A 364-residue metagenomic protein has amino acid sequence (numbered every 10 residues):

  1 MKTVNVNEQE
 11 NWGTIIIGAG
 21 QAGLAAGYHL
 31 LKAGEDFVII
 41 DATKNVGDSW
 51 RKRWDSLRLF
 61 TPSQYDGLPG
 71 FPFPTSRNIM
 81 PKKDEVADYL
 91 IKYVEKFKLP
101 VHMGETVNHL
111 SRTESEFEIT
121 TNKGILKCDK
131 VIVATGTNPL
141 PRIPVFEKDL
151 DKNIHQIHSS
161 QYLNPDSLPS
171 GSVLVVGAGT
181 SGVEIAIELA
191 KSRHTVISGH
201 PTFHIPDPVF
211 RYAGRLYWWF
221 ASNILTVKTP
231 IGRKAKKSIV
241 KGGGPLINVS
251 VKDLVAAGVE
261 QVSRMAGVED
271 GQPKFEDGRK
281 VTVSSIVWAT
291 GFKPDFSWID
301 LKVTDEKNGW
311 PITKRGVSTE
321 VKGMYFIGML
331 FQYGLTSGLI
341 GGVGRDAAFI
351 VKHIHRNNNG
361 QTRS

Functional and structural regions predicted by a protein language model:
K2-A19, L24-T43, G47-S49, N78-S364: Flavin (primarily FAD) cofactor-binding/catalytic cores of flavoenzymes
L59-N78, K228-I231: Glycine-rich flavin
